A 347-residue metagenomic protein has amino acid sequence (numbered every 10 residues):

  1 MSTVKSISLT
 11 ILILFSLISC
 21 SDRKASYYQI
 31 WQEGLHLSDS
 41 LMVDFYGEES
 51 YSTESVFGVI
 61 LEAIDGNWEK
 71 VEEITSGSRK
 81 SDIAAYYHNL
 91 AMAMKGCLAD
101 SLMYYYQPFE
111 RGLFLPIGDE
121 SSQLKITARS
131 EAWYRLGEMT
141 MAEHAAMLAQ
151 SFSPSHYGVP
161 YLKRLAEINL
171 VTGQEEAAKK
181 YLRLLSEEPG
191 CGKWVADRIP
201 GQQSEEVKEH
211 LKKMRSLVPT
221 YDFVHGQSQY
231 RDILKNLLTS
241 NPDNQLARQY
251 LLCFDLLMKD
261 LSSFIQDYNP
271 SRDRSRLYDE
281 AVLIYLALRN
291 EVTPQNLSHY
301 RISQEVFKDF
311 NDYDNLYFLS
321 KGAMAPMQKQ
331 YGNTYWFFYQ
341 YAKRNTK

Functional and structural regions predicted by a protein language model:
M1-S55: Bacterial Sec-dependent N-terminal signal peptides
Q29-Q32, S40, S55, A63-D65 (+10 more regions): Ser/Thr/Asn(+Pro)-rich, low-complexity disordered segments
L41-M214, N244-M258: Soluble catalytic regions of membrane-associated enzymes that act on cell-envelope and secretory-pathway components
A93-P116, L170-Y181, G192-W194, Q202-Q227 (+5 more regions): Alpha-helical linker/edge segments of TPR/alpha-solenoid repeat scaffolds and analogous pre-/post-domain helices
H144, Y230-R231: Flexible, solvent-exposed coil segments and beta strand-coil junctions, predominantly the extracellular/periplasmic
R183, K235, S262-I265, N311-Y317 (+1 more regions): Generic detector of well-ordered alpha-helical segments enriched in charged/polar residues, highlighting helical
P189, Y317-S320: Short, flexible helical or helix-coil boundary motifs
N333-Q340: Extended, charged helical scaffold/adaptor regions
